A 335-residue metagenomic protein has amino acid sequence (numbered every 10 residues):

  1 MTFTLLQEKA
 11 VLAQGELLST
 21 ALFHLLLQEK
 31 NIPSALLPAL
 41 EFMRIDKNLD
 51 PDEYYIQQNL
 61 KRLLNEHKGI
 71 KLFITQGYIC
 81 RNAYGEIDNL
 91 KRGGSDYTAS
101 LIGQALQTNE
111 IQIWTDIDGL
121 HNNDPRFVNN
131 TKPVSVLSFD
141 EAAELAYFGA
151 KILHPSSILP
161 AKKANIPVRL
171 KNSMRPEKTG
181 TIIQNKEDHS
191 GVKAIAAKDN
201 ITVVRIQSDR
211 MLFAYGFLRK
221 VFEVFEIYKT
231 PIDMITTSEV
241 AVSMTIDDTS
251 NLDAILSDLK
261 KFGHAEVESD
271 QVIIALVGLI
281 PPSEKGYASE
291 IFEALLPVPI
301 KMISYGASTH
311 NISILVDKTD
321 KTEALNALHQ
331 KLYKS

Functional and structural regions predicted by a protein language model:
M1-L153, I158, L315-D317: Nucleotide/pyrophosphate-binding catalytic subdomain
E41, I117-D118, R175, E239 (+1 more regions): Conserved beta-strand edge residues that scaffold enzyme active sites
H67-N82, L145-R169, R205-Y215, E268-S283: Electropositive, surface-exposed helix/loop patches at the edges of structured domains that serve as adaptable
E110-W114, V168-L170, D233-M234: Short hydrophobic alpha-helical runs that function as membrane-insertion/retention elements
F139-N185, H189-Q207: A conserved active-site cap/scaffold subdomain adjacent to cofactor or substrate pockets
T179-S335: A conserved regulatory-domain signal marking ACT and ACT-like small-molecule sensing domains and adjacent regulatory
